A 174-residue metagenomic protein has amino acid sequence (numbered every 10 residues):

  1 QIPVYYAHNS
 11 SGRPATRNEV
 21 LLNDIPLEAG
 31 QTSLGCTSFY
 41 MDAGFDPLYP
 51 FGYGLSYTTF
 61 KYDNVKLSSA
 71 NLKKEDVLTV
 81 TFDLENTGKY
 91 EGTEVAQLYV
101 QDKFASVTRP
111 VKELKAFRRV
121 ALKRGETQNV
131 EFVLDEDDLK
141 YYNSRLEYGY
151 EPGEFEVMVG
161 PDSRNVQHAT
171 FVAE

Functional and structural regions predicted by a protein language model:
Q1-T93, Y99, P152, E156-G160 (+1 more regions): Secreted, periplasmic, or luminal enzymes acting at the cell surface/secretory milieu
S68, A116-R118, L146: Short, conserved secondary-structure segments in the cores of folded domains
V77-T79, T127-E131, V166-H168: Intrinsic-disorder/low-complexity, polar/charged segments enriched in Ser/Thr/Lys/Arg/Asp/Glu/Gln
T87-K89, K103-A105, D137-L139, R164: Short coil/turn motifs at secondary-structure junctions
K89-S106, K112-L114: Short acidic, flexible loop segments centered on an aromatic residue
S106-Y142: Intrinsically disordered, low-complexity Pro/Gly/Ser/Thr-rich segments with frequent PxxP/GP/PP motifs and embedded
D135-E174: Terminal connector regions
